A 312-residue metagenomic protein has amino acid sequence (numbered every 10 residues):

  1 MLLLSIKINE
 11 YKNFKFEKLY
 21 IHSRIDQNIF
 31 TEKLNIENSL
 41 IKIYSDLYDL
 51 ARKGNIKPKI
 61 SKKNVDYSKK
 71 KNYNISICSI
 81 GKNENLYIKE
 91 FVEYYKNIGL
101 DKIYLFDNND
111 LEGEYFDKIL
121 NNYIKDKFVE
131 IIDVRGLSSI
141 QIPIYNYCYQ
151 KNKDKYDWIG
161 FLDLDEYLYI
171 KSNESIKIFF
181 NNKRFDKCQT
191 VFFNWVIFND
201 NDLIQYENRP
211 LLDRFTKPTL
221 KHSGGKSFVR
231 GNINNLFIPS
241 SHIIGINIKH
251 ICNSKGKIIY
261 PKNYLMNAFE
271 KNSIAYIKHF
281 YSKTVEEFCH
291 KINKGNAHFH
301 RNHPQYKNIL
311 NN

Functional and structural regions predicted by a protein language model:
L2-N55, I142-P143, I170-N312: Catalytic-site signature of metal-activated, phosphate-bearing donor transferases, centered on the GT-A/GT-A-like
Y48-K71: Conserved oxyanion/phosphate-binding beta-strand-loop segments in alpha/beta enzyme cores
N74-S76: Cell-envelope/extracellular polymer assembly enzymes that use nucleotide-activated donors
S79-E93, N109: Active-site beta-to-alpha loop of glycosyltransferases that engages the nucleotide-sugar donor
E93-K102: Short, acidic, metal-binding catalytic loop of nucleotide-sugar glycosyltransferases
K102-D107, V129-I131: Short hydrophobic alpha-helical runs that function as membrane-insertion/retention elements
E112-F161, Y169-I170: Active-site-proximal specificity loops/subdomain of glycosyltransferases
